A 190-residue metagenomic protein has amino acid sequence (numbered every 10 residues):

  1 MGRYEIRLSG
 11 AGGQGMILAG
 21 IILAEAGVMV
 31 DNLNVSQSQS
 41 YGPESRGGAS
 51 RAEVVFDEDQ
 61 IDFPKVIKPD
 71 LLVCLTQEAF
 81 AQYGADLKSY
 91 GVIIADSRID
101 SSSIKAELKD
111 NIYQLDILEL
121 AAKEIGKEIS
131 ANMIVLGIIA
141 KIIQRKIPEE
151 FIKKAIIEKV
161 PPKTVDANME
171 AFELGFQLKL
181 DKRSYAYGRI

Functional and structural regions predicted by a protein language model:
M1-I190: Active-site cofactor/cluster-binding pocket
